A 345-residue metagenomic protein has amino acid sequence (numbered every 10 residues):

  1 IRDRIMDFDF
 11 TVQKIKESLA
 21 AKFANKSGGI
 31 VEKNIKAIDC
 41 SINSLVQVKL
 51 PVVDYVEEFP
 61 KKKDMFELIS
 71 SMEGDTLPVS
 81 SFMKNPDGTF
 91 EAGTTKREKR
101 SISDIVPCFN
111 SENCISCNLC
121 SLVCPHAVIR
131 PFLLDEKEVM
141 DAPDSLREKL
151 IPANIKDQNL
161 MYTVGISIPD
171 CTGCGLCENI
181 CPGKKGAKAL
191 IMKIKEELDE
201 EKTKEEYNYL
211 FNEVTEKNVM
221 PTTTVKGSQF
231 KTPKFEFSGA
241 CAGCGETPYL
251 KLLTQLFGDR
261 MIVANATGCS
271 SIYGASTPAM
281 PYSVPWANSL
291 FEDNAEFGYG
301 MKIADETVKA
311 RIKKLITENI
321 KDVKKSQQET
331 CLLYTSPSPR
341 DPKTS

Functional and structural regions predicted by a protein language model:
R2-R100: Aromatic-enriched
M6-K22, T89-V106, P131-V164, I168 (+4 more regions): Ferredoxin-type iron-sulfur electron-transfer modules in oxidoreductases and energy-metabolism complexes
V12, G243, I272, P278 (+2 more regions): Metallocofactor- and cofactor-centric catalytic cores in central/energy metabolism, strongly enriched
I15, T277-A287, A295, Y299: Mobile "lid/hinge" segments at catalytic clefts and subdomain interfaces of large enzymes
T95, C108, L119-V139, S167 (+2 more regions): Iron-sulfur cluster-binding cysteine motifs and their immediate structural context in ferredoxin-like electron-transfer
G239-T267: N-terminal amphipathic, basic-rich helices that act as targeting or association modules
N294-L333: N-terminal leader/propeptide and maturation segments of large enzyme subunits in energy/redox metabolism and hydrolases
Y334-P339: Conserved small/polar residues in nucleotide/adenosyl-binding loops
